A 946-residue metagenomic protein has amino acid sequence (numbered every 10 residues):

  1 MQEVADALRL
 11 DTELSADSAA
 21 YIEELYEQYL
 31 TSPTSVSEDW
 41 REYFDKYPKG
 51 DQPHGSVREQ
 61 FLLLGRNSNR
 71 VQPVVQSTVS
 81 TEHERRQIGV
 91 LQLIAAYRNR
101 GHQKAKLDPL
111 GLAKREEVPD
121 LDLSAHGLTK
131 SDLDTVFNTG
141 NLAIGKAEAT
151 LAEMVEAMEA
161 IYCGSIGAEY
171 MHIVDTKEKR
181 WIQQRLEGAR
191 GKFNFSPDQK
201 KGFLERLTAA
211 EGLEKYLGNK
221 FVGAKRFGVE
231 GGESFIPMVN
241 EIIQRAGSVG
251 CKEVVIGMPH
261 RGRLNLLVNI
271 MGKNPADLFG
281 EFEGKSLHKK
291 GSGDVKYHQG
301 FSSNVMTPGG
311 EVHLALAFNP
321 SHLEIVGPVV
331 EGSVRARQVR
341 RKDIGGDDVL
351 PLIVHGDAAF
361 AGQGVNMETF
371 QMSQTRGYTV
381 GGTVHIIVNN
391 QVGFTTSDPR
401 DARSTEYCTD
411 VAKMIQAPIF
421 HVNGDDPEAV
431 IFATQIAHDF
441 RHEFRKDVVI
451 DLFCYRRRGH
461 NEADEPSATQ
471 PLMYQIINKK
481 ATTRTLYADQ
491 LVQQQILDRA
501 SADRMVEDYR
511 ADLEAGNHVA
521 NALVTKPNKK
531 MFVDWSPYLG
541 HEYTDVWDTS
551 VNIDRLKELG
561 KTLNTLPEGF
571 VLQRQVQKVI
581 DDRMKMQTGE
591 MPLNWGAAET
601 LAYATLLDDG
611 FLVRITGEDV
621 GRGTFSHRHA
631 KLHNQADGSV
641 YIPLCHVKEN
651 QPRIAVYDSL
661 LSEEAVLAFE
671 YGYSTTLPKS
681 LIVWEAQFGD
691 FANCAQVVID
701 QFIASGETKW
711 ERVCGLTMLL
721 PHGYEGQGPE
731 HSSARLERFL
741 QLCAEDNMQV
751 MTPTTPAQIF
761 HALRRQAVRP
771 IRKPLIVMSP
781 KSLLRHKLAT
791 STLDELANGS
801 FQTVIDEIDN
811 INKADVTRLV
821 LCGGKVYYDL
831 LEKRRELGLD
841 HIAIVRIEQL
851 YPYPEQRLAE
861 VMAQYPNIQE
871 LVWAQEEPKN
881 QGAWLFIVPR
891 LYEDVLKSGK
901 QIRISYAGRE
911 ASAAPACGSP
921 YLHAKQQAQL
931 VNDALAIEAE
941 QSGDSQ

Functional and structural regions predicted by a protein language model:
Q2, D6-Y47: Subset of Sec-pathway N-terminal targeting signals
Q2-D6, S15, K49, V380-A500 (+4 more regions): Thiamine diphosphate
L10, Y47-F235, C251: Extended, charge-enriched "interface" segments that sit outside catalytic cores
Q92-P109, P237, E241-I270, H355-Q374 (+6 more regions): Conserved phosphate/anionic-ligand binding catalytic regions in large, soluble enzymes, centered on
A95-R100, K104-F137, N141-A157, N274 (+5 more regions): Glycine/aspartate-rich loop-and-adjacent alpha/beta segment that forms the canonical ThDP
G191-L213, F279-E331, R335-K342, P643 (+2 more regions): Active-site cores of enzymes that catalyze phosphoryl transfer or operate on phosphate-rich substrates
K252-Q416, F420, F625-L677: Cofactor-binding active-site loop characterized by glycine-rich and histidine/acidic residues
T483-R484, Q494, D498-V613: Hard-cation-handling environments
